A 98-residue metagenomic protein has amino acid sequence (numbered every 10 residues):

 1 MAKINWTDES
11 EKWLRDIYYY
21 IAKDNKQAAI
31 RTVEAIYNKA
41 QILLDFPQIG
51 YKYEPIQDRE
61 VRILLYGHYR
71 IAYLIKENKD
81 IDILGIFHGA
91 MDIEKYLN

Functional and structural regions predicted by a protein language model:
M1-V33: Arg/Lys-rich, positively charged N-terminal/basic patches that mediate binding to nucleic acids
K23, Q27, I49-K52, D92: Charged, solvent-exposed alpha-helical segments that act as regulatory interaction surfaces
L44: Short proline/glycine- and basic residue-enriched helix-capping loop/turn segments at helix->loop/beta transitions
Q48-N78: Basic/aromatic recognition patch in beta-strand/loop cores that engages polyanionic ligands
Y66, L74-N98: Enriched for short, Lys/Arg-rich terminal
